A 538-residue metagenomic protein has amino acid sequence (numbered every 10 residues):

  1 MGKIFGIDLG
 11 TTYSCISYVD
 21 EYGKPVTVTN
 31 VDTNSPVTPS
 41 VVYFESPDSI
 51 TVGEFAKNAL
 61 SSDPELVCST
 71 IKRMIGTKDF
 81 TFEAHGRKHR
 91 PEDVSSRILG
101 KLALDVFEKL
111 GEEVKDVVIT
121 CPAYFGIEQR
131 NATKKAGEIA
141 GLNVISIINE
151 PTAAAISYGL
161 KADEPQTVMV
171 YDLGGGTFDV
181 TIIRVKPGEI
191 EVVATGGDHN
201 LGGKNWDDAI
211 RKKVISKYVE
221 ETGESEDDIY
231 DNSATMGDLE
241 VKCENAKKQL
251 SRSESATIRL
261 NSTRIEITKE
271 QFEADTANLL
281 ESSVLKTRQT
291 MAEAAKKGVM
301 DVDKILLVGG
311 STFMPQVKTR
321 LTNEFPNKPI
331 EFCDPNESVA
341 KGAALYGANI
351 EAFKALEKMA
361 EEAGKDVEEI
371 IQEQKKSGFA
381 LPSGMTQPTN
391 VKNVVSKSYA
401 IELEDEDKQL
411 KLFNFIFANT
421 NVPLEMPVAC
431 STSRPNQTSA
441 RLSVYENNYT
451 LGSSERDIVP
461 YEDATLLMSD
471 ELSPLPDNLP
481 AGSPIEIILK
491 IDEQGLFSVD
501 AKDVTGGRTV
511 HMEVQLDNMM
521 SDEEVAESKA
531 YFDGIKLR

Functional and structural regions predicted by a protein language model:
M1-T77, A84-K88, L104-R538: Oxyanion-binding/catalytic loops of NTP- or PPi-dependent enzymes
